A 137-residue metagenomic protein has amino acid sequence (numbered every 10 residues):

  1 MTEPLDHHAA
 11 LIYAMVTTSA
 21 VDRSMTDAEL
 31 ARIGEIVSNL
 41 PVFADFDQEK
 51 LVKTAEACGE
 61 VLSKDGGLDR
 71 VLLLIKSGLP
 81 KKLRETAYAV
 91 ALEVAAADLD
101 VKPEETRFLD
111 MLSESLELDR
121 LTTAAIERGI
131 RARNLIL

Functional and structural regions predicted by a protein language model:
M1-L137: Small-residue-enriched hydrophobic alpha-helices in membranes
